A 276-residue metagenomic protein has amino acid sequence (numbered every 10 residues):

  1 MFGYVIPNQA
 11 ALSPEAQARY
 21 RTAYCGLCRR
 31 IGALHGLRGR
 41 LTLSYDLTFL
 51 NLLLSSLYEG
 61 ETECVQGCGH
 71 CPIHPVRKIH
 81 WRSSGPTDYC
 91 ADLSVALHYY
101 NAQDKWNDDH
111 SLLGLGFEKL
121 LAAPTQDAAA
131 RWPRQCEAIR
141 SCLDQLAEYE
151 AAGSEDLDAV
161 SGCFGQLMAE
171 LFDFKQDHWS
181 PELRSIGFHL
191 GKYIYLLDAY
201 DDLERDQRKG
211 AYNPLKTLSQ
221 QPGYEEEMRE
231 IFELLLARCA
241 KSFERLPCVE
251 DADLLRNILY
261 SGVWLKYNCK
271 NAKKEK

Functional and structural regions predicted by a protein language model:
M1-S185, K192, L196-E233, K241-D251 (+2 more regions): Acidic catalytic motifs of isoprenoid enzymes
L254-Y260: Short, electropositive alpha-helical surface patch
